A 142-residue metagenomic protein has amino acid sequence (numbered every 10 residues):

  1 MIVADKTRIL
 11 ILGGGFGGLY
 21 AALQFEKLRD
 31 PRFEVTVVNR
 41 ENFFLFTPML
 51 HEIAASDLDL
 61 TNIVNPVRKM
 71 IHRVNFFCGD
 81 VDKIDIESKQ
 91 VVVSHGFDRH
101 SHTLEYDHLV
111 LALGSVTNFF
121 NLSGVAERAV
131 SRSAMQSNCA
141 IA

Functional and structural regions predicted by a protein language model:
M1-K6, R73-A142: FAD-binding core/adjacent interface of flavoenzyme oxidoreductases
I2-C78, V125: Beta1-alpha1 glycine-rich phosphate/pyrophosphate-binding loop at the start of Rossmann-like nucleotide-binding domains
